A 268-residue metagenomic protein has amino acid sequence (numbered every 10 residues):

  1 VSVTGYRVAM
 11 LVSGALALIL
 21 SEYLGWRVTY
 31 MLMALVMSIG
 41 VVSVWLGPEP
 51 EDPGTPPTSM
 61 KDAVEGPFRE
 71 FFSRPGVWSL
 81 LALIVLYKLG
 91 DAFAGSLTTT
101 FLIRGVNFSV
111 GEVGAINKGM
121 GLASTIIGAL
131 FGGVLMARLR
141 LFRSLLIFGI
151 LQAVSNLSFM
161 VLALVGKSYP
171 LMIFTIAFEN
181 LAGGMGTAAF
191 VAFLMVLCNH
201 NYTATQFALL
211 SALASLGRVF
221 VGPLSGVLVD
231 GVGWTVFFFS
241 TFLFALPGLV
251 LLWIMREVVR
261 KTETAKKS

Functional and structural regions predicted by a protein language model:
V1-S2, V110-G111, H200-L210: Loop-to-transmembrane helix entry/capping segments in MFS-fold secondary transporters and related SLC/MFSD carriers
V1-S21, S211-G222: Glycine-rich segments within core transmembrane alpha-helices of 12-TM secondary carriers
L35-P53, L251-R256: C-terminal membrane-cytosol helix-exit motif in multi-pass small-molecule transporters
E49-L81: Juxtamembrane intracellular "pre-TM" segments in multi-pass secondary transporters
Y87, S96-A115: Short amphipathic helix-loop junctions that connect adjacent transmembrane helices in Major Facilitator Superfamily/SLC
I127-S144, V229-D230: Helix-to-loop junctions at the C-terminal end of transmembrane segments in multipass secondary transporters
I150-K167: C-terminal ends and interior cores of transmembrane alpha-helices in multi-pass membrane transporters/permeases
M185-N199: Intracellular juxtamembrane helix-capping segments at the cytosolic ends of symmetry-related transmembrane helices
